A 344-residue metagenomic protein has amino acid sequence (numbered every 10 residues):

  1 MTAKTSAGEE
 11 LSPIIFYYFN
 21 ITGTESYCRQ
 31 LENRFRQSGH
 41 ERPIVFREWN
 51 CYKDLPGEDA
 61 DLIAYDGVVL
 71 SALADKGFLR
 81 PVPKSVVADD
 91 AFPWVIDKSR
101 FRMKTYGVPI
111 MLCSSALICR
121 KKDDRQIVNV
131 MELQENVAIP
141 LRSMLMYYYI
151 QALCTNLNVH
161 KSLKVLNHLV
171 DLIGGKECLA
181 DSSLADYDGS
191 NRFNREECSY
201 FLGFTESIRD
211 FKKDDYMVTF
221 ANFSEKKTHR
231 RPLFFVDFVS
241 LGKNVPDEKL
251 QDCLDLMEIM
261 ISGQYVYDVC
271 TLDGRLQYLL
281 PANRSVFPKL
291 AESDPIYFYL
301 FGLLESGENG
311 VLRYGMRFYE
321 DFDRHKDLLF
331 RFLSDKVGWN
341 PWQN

Functional and structural regions predicted by a protein language model:
M1-V69, V337-N344: Conserved N-terminal structural module of periplasmic/extracytoplasmic solute-binding proteins
K4, C270-N344: C-terminal capping/gating helix-and-loop segments adjacent to ligand/active sites or protein-protein/ligand interfaces
C51-I63, L184-F201: Short helices/loops that flank or line small-molecule/ion binding pockets
G67-A116, F220-A221: Hinge/lid segment of periplasmic solute-binding proteins
V68-A74, N194, Y200-M217: A ligand-binding cleft/hinge motif common to bilobed small-molecule-binding domains
K84-D90, T155-D171, E225-R230: Short, solvent-exposed loop/beta-turn-alpha elements that line the ligand-binding surface or hinge of extracytoplasmic
N156-D188, R192-N194: Glycine-centered hinge/linker elements that transmit conformational signals in sensory and ligand-binding systems
K212-Y278, V311-M316: Extracytoplasmic/periplasmic substrate-recognition and gating elements
